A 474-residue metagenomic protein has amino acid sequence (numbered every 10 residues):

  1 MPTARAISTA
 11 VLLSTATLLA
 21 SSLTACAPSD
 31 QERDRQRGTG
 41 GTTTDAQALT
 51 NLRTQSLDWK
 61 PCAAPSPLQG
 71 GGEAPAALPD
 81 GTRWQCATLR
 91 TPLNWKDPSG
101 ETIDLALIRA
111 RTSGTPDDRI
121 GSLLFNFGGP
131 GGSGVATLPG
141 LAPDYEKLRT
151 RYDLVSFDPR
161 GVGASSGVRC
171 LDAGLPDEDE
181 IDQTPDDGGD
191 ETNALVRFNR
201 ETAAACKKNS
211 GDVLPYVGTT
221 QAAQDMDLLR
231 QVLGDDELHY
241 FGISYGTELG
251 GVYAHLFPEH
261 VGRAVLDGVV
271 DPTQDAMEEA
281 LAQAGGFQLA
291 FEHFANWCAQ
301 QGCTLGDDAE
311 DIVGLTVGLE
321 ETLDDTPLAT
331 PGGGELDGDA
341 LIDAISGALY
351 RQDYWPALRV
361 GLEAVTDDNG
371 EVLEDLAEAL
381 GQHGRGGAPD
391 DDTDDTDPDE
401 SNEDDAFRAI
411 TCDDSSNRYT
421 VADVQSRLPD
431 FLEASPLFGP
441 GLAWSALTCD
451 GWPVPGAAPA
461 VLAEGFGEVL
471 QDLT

Functional and structural regions predicted by a protein language model:
P2-V11, C26-T184, G189, A457: Catalytic-loop region of hydrolases
S21-A25: C-terminal motif of bacterial Sec signal peptides marking the signal peptidase cleavage site
L49-N51, V313-L470: Alpha/beta-hydrolase fold active-site neighborhood
S133, A223-Q224, G242-A254: Glycine-rich nucleophile elbow surrounding the catalytic serine of serine-hydrolase chemistry
G167, A173-Q224, L228-V232: Active-site-proximal cap/loop segments of hydrolase catalytic domains
R169-I181, A254-G314, V360-E371, D375-R385: A catalytic-pocket lid/entrance helix-loop region that shapes and gates access to the active site across common
L233-Y245: Alpha/beta-hydrolase fold nucleophile elbow
